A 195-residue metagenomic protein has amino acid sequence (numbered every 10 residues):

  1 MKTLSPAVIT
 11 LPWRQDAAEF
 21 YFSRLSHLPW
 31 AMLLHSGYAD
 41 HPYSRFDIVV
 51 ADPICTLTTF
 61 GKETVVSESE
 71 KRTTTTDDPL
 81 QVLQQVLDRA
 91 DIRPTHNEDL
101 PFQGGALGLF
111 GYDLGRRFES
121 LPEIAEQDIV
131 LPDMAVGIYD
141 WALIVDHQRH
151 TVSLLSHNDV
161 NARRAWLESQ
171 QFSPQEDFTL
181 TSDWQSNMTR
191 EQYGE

Functional and structural regions predicted by a protein language model:
M1-A31, S36-T75, Y112-E195: Extended accessory regions or peripheral subdomains of proteins
T58-R116: Glycine-rich, N-terminal phosphate-binding loop and its surrounding beta-alpha-beta segment
